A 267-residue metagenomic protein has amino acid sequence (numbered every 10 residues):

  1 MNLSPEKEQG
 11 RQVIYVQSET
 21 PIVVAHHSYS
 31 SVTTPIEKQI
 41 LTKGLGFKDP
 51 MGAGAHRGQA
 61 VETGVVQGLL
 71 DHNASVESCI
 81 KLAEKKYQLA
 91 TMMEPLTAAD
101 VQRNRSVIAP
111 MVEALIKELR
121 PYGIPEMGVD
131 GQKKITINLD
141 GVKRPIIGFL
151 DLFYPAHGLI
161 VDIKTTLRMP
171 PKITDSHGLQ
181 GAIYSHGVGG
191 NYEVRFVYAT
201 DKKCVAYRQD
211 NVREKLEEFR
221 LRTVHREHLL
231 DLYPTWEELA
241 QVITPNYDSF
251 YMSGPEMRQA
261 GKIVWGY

Functional and structural regions predicted by a protein language model:
M1-F149, W265: Metal-dependent nuclease catalytic cores that hydrolyze phosphodiester bonds in DNA/RNA, characterized by
G46, T136, T166-R168, A199-K203: Short, solvent-exposed loop/turn segments at secondary-structure junctions
M51-A55, M169-G178: Active-site metal-coordination segments of metallo-dependent hydrolases
V61, G148-P170, Y184: Conserved catalytic cores of phosphodiester-cleaving nucleases, focusing on short active-site segments
V112, G190-Y267: Metal-dependent nuclease catalytic regions and adjoining charged, substrate-binding loops involved in nucleic-acid end
P121-G123, Y154-I160, V188-E193: Secondary-structure boundary elements
K143-I147, G158, C204-Y207: Short, mixed charged/polar active-site loops that provide acid/base catalysis or chelate metal/phosphate cofactors
H177-V188: An active-site-proximal "capping" alpha-helix that borders the catalytic cofactor pocket
